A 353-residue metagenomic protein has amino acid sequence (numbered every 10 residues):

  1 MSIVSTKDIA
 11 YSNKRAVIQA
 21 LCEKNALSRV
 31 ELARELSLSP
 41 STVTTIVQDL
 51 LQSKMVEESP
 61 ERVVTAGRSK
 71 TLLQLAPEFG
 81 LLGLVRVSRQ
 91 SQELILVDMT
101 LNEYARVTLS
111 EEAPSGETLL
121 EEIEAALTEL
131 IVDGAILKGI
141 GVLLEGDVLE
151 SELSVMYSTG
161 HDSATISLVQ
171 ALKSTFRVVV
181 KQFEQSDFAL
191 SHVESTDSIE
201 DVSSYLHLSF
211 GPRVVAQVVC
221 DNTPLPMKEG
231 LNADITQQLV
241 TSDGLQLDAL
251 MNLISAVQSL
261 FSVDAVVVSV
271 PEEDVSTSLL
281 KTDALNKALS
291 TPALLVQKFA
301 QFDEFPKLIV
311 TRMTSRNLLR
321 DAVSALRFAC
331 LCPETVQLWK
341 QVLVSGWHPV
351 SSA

Functional and structural regions predicted by a protein language model:
M1-S59, T65-R68, L72-V107, S115-E124 (+3 more regions): ATP-binding/phosphotransfer module of carbohydrate and carboxylate kinases, centering on a glycine-rich
T65, E103, L149, A189 (+3 more regions): Flexible, glycine-rich phosphate/dinucleotide-binding loops and adjacent beta-alpha linkers at cofactor/substrate
L82-R86, L137-G141, Y205-S209, V215-Q217: Short glycine-aspartate micro-motif
R106, S115, A164, Q170-V263 (+2 more regions): Glycine/GP-enriched mid-protein hinge/lid loop-to-helix segment characteristic of carbohydrate kinases
T108, E112-D197, K281-K298: Glycine-rich phosphate-binding loop and adjoining helix at the ATP-binding site of ATP-dependent phosphoryl-transfer
L144, S209, V270: Short beta-strand/turn micro-motifs composed of small residues that flank or help shape donor/cofactor-binding pockets
G146-E150, D187-L190, V215-A216, E273-S278 (+1 more regions): Short, active-site-adjacent cap segments at secondary-structure transitions
